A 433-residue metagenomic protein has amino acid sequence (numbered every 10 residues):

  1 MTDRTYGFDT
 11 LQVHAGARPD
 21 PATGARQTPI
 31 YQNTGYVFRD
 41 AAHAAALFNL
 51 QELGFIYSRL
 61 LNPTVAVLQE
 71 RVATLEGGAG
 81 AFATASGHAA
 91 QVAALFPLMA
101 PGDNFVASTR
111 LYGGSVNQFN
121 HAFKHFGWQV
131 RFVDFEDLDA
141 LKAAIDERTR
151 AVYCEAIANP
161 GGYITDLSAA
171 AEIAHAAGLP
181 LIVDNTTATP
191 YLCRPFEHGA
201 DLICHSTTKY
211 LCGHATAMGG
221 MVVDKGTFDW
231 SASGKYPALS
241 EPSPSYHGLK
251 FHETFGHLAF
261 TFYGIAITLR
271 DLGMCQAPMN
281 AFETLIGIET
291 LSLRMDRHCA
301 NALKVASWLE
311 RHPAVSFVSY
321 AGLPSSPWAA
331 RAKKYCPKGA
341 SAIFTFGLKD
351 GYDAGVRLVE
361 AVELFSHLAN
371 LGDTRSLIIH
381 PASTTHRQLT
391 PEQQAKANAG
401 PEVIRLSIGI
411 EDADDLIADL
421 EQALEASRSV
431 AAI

Functional and structural regions predicted by a protein language model:
T2, Q12-H14, R18-P21, A81-R311: Conserved PLP-enzyme active-site core in the AAT-like
T2-N62, E70-R71: N-terminal "arm"/small-domain region of PLP-dependent enzymes with the aminotransferase-like
D40-V92, G114-A122: Conserved N-terminal alpha-helix of the aminotransferase class I/II PLP-enzyme fold
G77, R148, A314-F317, L364 (+1 more regions): Glycine-centered tight turns that cap/initiate beta-strands
N120-H121, Q129, E147, R294 (+2 more regions): PLP-dependent enzyme catalytic core of the Aspartate aminotransferase-like
A151, P180, L202, F317 (+2 more regions): Structural preference for beta-strand elements that scaffold enzyme active sites
L272-C275, N280-A281, I286, T290 (+4 more regions): Conserved small-domain helix->loop->beta segment predominantly found in fold-type I
